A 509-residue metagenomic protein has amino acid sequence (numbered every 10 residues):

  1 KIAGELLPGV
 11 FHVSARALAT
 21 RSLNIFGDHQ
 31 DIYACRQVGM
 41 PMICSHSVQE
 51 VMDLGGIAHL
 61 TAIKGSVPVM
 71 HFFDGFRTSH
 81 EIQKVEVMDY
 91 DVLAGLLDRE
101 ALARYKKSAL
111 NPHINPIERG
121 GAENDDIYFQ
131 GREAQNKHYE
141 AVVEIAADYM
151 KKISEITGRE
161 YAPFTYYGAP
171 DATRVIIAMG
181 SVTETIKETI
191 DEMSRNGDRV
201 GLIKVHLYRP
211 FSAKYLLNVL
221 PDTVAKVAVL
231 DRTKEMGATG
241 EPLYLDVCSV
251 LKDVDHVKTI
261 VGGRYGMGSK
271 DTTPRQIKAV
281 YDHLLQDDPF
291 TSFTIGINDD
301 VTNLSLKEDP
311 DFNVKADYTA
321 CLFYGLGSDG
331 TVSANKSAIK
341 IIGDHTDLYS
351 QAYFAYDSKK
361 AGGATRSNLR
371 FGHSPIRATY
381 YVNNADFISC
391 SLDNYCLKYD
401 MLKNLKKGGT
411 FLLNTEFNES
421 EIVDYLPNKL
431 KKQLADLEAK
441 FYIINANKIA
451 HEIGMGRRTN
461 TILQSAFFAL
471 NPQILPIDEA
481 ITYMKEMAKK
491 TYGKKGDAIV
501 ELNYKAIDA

Functional and structural regions predicted by a protein language model:
K1-E5, V13-T20, V48-Q49, G75-R77 (+8 more regions): Acidic, glycine-rich active-site loops and adjacent beta-strand->loop/helix elements that engage anionic groups
L23-G75, R99, D253-G266, D436-I443: Conserved thiamine diphosphate
V69-T165: Conformationally flexible catalytic loops at phosphate/diphosphate-handling active centers
Q83, A103, K137, G268-A320 (+1 more regions): Flexible inter-domain linker/hinge segments
D148-K152, E188-L202, K252-D253, I341-L348: Short helix-loop-beta junction
M150-R174, L304-Y318: Glycine-/acidic-rich phosphate or pyrophosphate-binding loops and their flanking alpha/beta elements
P170-D198, F211-N218: Redox- and metal-dependent alpha/beta enzyme cores, enriched for Fe-S-associated oxidoreductases and cofactor-handling
P210-Y215, T223-K226, L230-E241, D317-G327 (+1 more regions): Active-site cofactor/cluster-binding pocket
